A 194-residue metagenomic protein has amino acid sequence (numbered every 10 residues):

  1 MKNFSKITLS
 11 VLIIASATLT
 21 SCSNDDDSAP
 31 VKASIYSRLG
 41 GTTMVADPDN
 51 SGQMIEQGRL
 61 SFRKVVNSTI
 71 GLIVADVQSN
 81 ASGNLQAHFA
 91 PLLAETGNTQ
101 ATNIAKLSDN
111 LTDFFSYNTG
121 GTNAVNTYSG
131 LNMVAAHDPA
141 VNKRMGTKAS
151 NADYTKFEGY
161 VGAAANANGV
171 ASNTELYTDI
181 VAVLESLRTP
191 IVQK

Functional and structural regions predicted by a protein language model:
M1-L9: Bacterial N-terminal signal peptides that target proteins for export
T18-S21: C-terminal motif of bacterial Sec signal peptides marking the signal peptidase cleavage site
S23-K194: Core of compact, soluble alpha-helical bundle domains
